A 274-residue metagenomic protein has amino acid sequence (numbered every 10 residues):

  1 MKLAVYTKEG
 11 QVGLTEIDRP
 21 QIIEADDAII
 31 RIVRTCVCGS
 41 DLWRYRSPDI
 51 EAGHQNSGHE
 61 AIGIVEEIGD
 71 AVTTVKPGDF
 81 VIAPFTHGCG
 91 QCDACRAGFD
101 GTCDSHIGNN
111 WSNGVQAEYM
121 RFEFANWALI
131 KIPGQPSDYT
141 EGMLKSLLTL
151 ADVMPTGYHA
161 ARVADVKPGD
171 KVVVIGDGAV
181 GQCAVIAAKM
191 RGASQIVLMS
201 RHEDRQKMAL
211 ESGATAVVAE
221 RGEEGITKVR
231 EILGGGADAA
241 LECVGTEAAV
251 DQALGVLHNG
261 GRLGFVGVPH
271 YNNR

Functional and structural regions predicted by a protein language model:
M1-I62, M120, F124, I130 (+1 more regions): Short N-terminal strand-loop motif that marks the start of NAD(P)H/FAD-dependent oxidoreductase cofactor-binding domains
P20-T35, P48-R96, N113, P133-T140: Glycine-rich beta-strand-centered segment in the early N-terminal region that forms part of a ligand/cofactor-binding
F80, K171, G261-R262: Short glycine-centered segments of the SAM/dcSAM-binding site in methyltransferase folds
C89-I175: NAD(P)H dinucleotide-binding glycine-rich loop of Rossmann-like/cofactor-binding domains, especially the beta1-alpha1
A160, A184-A187: Hydrophobic residues within alpha-helices that form the first helical element adjacent to the glycine-rich loop
V174-D177, Q182, K189-Q252: Adenosine-nucleotide cofactor-binding segment
V244-R274: Glycine-rich phosphate-binding loop and adjacent beta-alpha segment of Rossmann(oid) nucleotide-cofactor-binding
